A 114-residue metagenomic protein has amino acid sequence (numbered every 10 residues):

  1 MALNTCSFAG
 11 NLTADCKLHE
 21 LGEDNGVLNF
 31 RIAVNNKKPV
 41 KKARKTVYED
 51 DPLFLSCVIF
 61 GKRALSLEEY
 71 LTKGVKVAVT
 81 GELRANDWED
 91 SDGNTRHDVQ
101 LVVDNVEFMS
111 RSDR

Functional and structural regions predicted by a protein language model:
M1-R114: Single-stranded nucleic acid-binding surfaces, predominantly the OB-fold ssDNA-binding core
